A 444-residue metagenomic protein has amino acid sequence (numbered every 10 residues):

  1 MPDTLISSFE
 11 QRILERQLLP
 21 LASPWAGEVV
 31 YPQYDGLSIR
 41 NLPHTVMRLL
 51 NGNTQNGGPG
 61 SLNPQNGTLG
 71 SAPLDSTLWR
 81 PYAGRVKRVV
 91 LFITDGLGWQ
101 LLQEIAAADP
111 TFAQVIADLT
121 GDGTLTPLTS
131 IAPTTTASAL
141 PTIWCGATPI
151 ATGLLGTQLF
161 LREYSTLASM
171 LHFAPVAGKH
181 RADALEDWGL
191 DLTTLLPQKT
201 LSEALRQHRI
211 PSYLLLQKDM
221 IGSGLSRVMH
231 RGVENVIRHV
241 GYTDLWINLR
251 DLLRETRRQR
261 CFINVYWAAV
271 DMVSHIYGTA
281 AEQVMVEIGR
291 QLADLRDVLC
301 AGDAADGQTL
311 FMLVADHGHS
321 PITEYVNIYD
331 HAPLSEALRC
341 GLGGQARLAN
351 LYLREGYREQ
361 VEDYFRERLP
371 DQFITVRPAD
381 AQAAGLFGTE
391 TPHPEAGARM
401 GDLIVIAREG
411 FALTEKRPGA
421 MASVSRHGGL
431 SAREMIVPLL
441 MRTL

Functional and structural regions predicted by a protein language model:
M1-L444: Feature captures the catalytic ectodomains and active-site-proximal regions of enzymes that hydrolyze or transfer
